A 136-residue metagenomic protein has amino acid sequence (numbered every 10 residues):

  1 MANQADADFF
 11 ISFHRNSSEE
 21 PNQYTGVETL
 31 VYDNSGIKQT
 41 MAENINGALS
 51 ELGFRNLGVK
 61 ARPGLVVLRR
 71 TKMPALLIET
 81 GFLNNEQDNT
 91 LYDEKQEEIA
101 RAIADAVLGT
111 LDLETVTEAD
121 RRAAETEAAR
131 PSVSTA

Functional and structural regions predicted by a protein language model:
M1-A136: Active-site-proximal helix/loop segments of hydrolytic enzymes
